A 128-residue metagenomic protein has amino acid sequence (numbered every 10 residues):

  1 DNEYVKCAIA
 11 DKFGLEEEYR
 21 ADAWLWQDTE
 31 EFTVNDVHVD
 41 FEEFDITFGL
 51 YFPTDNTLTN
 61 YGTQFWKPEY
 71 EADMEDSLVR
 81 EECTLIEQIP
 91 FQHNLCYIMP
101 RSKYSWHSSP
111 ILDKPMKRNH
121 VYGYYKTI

Functional and structural regions predicted by a protein language model:
K6-I128: Catalytic core of non-heme Fe(II) oxygenases with the double-stranded beta-helix
